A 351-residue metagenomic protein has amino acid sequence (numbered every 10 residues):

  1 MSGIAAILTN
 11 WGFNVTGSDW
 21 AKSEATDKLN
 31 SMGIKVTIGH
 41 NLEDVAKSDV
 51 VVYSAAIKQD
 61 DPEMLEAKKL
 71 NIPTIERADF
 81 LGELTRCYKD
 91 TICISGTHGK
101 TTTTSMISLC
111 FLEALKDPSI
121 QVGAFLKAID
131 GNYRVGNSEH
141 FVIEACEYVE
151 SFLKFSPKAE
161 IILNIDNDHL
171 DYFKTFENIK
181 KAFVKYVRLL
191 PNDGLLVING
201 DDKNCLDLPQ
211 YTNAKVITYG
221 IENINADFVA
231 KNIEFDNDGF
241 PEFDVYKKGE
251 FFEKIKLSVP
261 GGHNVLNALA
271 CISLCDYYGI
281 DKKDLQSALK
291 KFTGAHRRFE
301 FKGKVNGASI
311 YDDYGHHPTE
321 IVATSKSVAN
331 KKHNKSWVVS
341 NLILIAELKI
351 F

Functional and structural regions predicted by a protein language model:
M1-A5: Glycine-rich adenosine-cofactor-binding loop
I7-F13, N30, D44, A55-G200 (+4 more regions): Phosphate-binding loop of NTP-binding sites
I7-W11, D238-F243, K247-F351: Nucleotide phosphate-binding/pyrophosphate-handling subdomain across enzymes that bind or process nucleotide phosphates
W11-K28: NAD(P)-binding Rossmann-fold cofactor-contacting core
D19-W20, T37-H40, I75-G82, Q121-A124 (+3 more regions): Beta-strand->loop->alpha-helix junctions that form or flank phosphate-binding loops in nucleotide-handling enzymes
A21, T85-K89, G315-E320: Structural/interface elements that position substrates and couple domains in central-metabolism enzymes
N30-A46: Glycine-rich, highly charged phosphate/nucleotide-binding loops
